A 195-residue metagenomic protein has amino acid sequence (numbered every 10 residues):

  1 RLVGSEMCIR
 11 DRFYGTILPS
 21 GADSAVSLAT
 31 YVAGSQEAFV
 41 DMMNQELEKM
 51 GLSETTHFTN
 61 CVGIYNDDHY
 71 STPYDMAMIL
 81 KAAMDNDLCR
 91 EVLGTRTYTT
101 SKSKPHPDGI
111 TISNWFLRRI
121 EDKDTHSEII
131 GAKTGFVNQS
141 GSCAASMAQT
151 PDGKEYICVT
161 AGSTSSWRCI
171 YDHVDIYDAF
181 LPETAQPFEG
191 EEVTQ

Functional and structural regions predicted by a protein language model:
L2-I9: Short, small-residue-biased leader/transition segments that mark boundaries at the very start of proteins
S5, L18-T30: Substrate-binding clefts and substrate-entry loops adjacent to catalytic sites of polymer-processing enzymes acting on
C8, S27, G131: Conserved beta-strand segments that form the floor/walls of ligand-binding pockets within enzyme and binding domains
G15, P19, Y31, E46 (+1 more regions): Short acidic/histidine-centered micro-motifs embedded in hydrophobic/aromatic stretches that mark compact functional
S35-Q195: Penicillin-recognizing serine hydrolase domain
